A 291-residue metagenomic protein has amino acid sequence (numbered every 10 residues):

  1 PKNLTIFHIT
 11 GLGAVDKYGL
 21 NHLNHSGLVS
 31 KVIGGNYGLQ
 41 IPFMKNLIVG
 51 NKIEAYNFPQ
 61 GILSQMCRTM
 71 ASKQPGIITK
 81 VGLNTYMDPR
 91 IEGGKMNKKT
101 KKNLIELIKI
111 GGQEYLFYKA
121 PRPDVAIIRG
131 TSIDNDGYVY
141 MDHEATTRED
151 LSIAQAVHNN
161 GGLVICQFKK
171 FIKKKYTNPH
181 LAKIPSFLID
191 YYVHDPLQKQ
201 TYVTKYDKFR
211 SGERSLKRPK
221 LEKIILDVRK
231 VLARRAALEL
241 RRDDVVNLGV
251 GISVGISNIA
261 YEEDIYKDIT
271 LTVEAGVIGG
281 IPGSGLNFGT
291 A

Functional and structural regions predicted by a protein language model:
P1-A291: Conserved alpha/beta enzyme-core scaffold
